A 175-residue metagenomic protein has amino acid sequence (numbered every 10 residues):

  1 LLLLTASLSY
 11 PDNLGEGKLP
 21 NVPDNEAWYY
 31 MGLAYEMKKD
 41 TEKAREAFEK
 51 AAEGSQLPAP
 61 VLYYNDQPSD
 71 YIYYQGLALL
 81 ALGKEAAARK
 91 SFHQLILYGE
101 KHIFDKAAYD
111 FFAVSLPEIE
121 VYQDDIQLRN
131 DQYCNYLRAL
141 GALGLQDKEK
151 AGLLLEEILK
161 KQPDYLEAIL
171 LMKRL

Functional and structural regions predicted by a protein language model:
S9-N21, L57-Y64, Y122-I126: Flexible helix-coil transition and linker loops at the boundaries of alpha-helical arrays
L14, D24, P58, E85 (+3 more regions): Residue-level recognition of tetratricopeptide repeat
G17, A27, P60-V61, D105 (+2 more regions): TPR alpha-solenoid repeat register
P23, Y29-Y30, M37, Y74-G76 (+4 more regions): "A position-specific structural signal for the A-helix of alpha-solenoid helical repeats
H93-Y136: Alpha-helical adaptor scaffolds
